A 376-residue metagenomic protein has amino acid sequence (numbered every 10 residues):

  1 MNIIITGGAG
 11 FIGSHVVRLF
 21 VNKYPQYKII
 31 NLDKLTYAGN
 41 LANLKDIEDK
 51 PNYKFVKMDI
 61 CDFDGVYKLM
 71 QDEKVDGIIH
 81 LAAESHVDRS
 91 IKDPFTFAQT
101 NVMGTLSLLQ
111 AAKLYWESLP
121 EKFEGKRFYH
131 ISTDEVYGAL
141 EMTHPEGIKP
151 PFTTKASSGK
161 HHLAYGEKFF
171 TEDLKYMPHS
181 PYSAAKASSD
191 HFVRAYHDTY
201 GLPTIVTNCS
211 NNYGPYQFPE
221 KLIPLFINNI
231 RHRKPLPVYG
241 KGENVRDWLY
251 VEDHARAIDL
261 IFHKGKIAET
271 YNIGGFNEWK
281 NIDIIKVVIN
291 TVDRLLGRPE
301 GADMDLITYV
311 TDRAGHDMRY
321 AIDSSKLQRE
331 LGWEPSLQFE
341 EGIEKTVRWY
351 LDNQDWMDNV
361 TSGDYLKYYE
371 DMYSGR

Functional and structural regions predicted by a protein language model:
M1-N212, E252, F262, N281 (+3 more regions): N-terminal Rossmann-like NAD(P)+-binding domain of SDR-like oxidoreductases, especially those catalyzing
I3, V16, I29, M58-C61 (+3 more regions): C-terminal substrate-binding subdomain of Rossmann-fold SDR/epimerase-dehydratase oxidoreductases
Y216: Conserved GTPase G-domain signal focused on the G5
